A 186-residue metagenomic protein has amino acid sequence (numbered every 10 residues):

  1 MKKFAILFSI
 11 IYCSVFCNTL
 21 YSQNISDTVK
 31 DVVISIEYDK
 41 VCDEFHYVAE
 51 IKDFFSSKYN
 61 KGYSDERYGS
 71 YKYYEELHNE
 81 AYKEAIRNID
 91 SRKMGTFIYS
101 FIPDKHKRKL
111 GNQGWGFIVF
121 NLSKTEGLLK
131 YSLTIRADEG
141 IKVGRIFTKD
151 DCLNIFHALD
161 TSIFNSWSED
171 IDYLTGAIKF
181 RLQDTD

Functional and structural regions predicted by a protein language model:
M1-K30: Bacterial Sec-dependent N-terminal signal peptides
Q23-D186: Charge-biased low-complexity segments
